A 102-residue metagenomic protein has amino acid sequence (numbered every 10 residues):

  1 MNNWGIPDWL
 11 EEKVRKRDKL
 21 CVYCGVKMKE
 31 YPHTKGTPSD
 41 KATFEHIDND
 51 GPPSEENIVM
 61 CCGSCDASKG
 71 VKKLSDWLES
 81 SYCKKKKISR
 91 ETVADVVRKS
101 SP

Functional and structural regions predicted by a protein language model:
M1-V26, K84-P102: Short, charged surface segments at domain edges that flank catalytic/cofactor-binding sites
R17-L20, N57-C61: Secretory pathway export signals and precursors
V26-M60, K69-D76: Histidine-centered nuclease catalytic patch
D48-N49, S81-C83: Short edge-strand/loop segments of extracellular domains
C61-S81, V96-P102: Long, charge-rich boundary regions
